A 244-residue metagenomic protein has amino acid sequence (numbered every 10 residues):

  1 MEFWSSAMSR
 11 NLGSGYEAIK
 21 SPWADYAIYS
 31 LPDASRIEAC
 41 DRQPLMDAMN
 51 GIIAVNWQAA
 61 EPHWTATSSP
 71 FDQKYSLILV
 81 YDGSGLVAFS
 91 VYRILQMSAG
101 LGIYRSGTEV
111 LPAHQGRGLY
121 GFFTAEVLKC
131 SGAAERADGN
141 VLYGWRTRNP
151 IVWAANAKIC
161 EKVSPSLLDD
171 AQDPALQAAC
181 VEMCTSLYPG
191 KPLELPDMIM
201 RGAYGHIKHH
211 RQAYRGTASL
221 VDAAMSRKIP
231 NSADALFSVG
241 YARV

Functional and structural regions predicted by a protein language model:
E2-C40, G132-V244: Terminal substrate-recognition subdomain of acyl/acetyltransferases
S5-S9, N56-A59, D82-V87, G121-A125 (+1 more regions): A short linear-motif detector with a strong N-terminal bias
S30-P112: A conserved beta-strand-loop-helix scaffold within acyl/acetyltransferase catalytic domains
G51, G102, A125-S131, S164-D169: Short, surface-exposed linear patches
K74, I78-V80, F89-Y92, G121-F122 (+2 more regions): Hydrophobic, well-ordered beta-alpha structural blocks that scaffold small-molecule cofactor pockets
S90, R105, T124-V127, S238: Polar/charged side chains located within well-ordered beta-strands of beta-rich proteins
G100-G102, G116-L119, R136-A137: Short, solvent-exposed secondary-structure capping/transition elements
V110, Q115-S131: Conserved acetyl-CoA-binding loop-helix of GNAT-fold acetyltransferases
